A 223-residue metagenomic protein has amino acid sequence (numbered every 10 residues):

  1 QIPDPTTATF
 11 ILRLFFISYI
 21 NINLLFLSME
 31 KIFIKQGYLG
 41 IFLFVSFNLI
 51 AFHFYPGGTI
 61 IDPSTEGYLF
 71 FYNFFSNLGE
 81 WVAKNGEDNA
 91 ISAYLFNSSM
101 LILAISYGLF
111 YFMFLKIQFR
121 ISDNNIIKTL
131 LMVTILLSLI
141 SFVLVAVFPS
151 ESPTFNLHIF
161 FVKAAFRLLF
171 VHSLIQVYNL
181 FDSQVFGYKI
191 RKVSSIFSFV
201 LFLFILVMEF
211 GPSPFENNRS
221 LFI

Functional and structural regions predicted by a protein language model:
D4-T9: Intrinsic low-complexity, disordered N-terminal segments enriched in polar/charged/small residues
F33-I60: N-terminal signal-anchor transmembrane alpha helix
G37-G40, F44, F96-S99, L103 (+3 more regions): Hydrophobic alpha-helical transmembrane segments of polytopic
S64-D88: Extracytosolic (periplasmic/ER-lumenal) interhelical loops and adjacent juxtamembrane/interface segments of multi-pass
V82-K116: Individual transmembrane alpha-helix segments
L115-I127, F181-I190: Membrane-interface helix-boundary motifs at transmembrane edges
T134-Q176: Membrane-proximal helix-loop-helix units in multi-pass membrane proteins
L174-I223: Terminal transmembrane helical module of multi-pass membrane proteins
